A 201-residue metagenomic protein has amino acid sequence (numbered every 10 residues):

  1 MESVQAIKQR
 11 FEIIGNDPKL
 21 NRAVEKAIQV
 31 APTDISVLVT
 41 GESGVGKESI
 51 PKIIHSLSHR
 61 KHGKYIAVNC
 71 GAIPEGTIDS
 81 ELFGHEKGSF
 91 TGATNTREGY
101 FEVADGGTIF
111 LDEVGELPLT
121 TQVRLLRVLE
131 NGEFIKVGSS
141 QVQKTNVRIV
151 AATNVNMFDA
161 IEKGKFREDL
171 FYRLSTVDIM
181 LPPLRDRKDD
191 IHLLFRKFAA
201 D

Functional and structural regions predicted by a protein language model:
V4-E12, N16-N21, I28-P32, S58-G63 (+2 more regions): Nucleotide-binding/hydrolysis machinery
E12-G15, K19, E25-T91, E102-P118 (+1 more regions): Conserved post-Walker A coupling segment in P-loop NTPases
R22, I53, E81, R124-R127 (+4 more regions): Alpha-helical transmission elements in cytosolic ATPase-linked domains
I66, T96-G106, F110, P118-R124 (+2 more regions): AAA+/SF3 P-loop NTPase mechanochemical coupling elements
C70, S80, G84, G92 (+4 more regions): Conserved adenine-binding aromatic site and its adjacent loop/helix in ATP-hydrolyzing domains
A72-T77, T96, G115-L117, Q141 (+2 more regions): Conserved phosphotransfer active-site motifs of two-component signaling proteins, especially the receiver
G88-N95, N131-K136, D159: Short gly/ser/thr-rich secondary-structure transition/capping motifs
